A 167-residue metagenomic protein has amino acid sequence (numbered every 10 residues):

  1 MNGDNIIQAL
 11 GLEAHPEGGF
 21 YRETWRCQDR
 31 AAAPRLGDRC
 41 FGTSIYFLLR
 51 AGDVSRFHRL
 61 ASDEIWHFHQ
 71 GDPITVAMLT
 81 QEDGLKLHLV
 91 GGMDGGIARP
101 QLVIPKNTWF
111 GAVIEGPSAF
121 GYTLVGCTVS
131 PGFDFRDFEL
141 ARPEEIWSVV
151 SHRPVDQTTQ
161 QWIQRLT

Functional and structural regions predicted by a protein language model:
M1-L102, G111-A112, S118-F120, P131 (+1 more regions): Non-catalytic, conserved peripheral segments adjacent to functional cores
P105: Histidine-centered phosphotransfer motif of kinases
T123-G126: Short, well-structured beta-strand segments enriched in hydrophobic/aromatic residues within extracellular or lumenal
T128-F135: Short edge-strand/loop segments of extracellular domains
